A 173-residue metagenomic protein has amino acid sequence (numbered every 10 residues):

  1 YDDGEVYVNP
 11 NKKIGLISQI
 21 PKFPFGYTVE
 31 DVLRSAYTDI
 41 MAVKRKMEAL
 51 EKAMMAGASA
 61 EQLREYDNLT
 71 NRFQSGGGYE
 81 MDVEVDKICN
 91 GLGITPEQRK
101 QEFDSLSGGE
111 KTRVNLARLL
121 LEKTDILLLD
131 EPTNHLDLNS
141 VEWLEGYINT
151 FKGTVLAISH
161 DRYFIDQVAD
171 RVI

Functional and structural regions predicted by a protein language model:
Y1-I173: ABC ATP-binding cassette signature C-motif
